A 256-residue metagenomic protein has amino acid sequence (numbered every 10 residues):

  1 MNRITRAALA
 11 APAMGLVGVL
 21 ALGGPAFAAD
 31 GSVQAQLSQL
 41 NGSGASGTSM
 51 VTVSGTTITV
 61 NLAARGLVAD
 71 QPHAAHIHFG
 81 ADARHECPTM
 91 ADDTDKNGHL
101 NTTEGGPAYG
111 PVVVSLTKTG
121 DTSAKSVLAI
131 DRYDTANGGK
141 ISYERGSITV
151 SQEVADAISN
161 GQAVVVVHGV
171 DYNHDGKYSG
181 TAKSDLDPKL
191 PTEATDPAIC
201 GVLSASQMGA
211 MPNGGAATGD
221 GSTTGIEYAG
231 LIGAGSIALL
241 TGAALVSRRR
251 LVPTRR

Functional and structural regions predicted by a protein language model:
N2-A7, A11-V19, G23-T254: N-terminal leader/targeting pre-sequences
